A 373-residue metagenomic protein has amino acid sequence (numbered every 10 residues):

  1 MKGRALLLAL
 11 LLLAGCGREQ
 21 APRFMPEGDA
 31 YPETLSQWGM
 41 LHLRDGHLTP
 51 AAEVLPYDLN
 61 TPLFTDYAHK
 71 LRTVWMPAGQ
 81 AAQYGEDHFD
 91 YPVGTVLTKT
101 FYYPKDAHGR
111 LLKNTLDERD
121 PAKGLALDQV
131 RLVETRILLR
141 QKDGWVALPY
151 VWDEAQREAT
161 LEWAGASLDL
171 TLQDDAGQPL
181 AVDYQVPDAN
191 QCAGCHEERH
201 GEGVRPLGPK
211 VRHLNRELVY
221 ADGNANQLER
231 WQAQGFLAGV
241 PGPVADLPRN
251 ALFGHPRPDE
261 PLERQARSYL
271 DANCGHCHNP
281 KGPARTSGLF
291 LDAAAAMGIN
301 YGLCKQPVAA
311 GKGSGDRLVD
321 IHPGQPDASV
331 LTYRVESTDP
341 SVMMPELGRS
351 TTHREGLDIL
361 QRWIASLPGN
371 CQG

Functional and structural regions predicted by a protein language model:
R4, G94, C195: A residue-level signal for conserved active-site and pocket-lining positions in enzyme catalytic cores
A5-A14: Bacterial N-terminal signal peptides
C16-P26, L112-G373: Sequence context surrounding c-type heme c attachment/ligation sites in exported
E19-G85, Y91-V93, T98-K105, L116-D120 (+3 more regions): Conserved small-residue
H108-R110: Extended interaction-bearing regions that mediate binding to partners or small molecules
